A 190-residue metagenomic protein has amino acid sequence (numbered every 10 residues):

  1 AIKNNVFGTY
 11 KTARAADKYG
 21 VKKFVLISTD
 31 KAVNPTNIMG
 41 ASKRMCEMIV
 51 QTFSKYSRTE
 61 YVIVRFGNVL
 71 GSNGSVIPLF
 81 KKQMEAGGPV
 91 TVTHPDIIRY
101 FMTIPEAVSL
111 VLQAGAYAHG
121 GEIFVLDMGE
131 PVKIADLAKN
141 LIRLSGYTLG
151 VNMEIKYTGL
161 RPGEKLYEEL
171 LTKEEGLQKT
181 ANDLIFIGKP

Functional and structural regions predicted by a protein language model:
A1-E47, T52-S54: Conserved Rossmann-fold NAD(P)-dependent oxidoreductase catalytic core, especially the SDR/UDP-sugar
K18, M48-N68, N73-P190: Strand-loop microenvironment adjacent to phosphate/nucleotide-handling motifs in alpha/beta enzyme folds
